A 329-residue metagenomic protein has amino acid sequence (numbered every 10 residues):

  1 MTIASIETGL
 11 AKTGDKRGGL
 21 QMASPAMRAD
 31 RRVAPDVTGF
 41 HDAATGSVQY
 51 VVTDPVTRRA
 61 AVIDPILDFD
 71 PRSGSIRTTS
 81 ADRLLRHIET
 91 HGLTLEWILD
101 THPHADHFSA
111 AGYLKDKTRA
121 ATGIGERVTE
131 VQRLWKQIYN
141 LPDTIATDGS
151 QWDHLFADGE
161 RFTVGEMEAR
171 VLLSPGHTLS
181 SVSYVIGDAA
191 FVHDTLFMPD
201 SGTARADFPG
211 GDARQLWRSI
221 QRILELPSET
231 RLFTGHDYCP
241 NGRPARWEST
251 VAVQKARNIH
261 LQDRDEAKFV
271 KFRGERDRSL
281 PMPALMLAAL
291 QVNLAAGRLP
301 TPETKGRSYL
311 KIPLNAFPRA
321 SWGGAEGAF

Functional and structural regions predicted by a protein language model:
T2-P35, R119, G211, R218-R231 (+1 more regions): Accessory terminal helices/loops
D30-T94, S183-H193: Conserved beta-strand hairpin/beta-sheet module of binuclear metal-dependent hydrolase folds, prominently
D36-D42, V51, D158-I186, E225: Core dinuclear metal-dependent hydrolase active-site scaffold
T45, F69-D70, P103-F108, T129-Q132 (+3 more regions): Active-site environment of divalent metal-dependent phosphoester hydrolases
I63, E96-P103, G123-G125, S174-G176 (+2 more regions): Active-site neighborhood of phospho(di)ester-bond hydrolases with catalytic His/Asp-centered motifs
L67-M167, A256-R257: Active-site HxH/HxHxD metal-binding segment of metal-dependent hydrolases
A81-L84, L216-I220: Aromatic/hydrophobic pocket-lining residues that form the small-molecule binding cavity in soluble enzyme cores
R205-G211: Adenylate-forming
